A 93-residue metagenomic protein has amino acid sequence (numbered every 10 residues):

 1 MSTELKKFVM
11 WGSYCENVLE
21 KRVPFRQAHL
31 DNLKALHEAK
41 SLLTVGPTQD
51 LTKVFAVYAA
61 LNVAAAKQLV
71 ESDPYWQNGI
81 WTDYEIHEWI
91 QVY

Functional and structural regions predicted by a protein language model:
M1-Y93: Conserved, structured core segments of small domains
